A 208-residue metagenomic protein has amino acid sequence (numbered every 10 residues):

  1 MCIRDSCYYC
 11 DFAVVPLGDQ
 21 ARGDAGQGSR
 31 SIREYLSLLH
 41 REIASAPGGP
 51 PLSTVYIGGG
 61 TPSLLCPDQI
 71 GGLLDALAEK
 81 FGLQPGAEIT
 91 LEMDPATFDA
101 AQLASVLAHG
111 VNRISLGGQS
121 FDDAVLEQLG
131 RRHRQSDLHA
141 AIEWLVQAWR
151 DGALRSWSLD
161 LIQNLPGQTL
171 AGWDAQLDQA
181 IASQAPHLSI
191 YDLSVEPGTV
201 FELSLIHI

Functional and structural regions predicted by a protein language model:
M1-D5, I206-I208: Conserved small/polar residues in nucleotide/adenosyl-binding loops
R4-V14: Local cysteine-cluster metal-coordination motifs and their immediate loop/turn environment, predominantly Fe-S cluster
V14-L205: Conserved non-cysteine loop/helix-boundary elements of the Radical SAM core domain that shape
